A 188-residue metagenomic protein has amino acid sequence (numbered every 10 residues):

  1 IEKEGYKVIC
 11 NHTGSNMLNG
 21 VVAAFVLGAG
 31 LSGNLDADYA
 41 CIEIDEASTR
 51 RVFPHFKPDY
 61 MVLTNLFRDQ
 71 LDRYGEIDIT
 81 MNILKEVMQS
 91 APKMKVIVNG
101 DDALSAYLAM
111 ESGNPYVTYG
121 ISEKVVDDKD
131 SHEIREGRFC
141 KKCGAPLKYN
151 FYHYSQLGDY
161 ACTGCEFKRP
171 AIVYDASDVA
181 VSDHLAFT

Functional and structural regions predicted by a protein language model:
I1-G120, D128-R135, F139: Phosphate-binding loop of NTP-binding sites
N114-T188: Adenine nucleotide phosphate-binding catalytic loops in nucleotide-utilizing enzymes
